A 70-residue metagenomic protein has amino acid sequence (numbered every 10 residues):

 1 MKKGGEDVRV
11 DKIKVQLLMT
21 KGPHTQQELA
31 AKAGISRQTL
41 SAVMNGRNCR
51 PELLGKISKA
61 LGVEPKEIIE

Functional and structural regions predicted by a protein language model:
M1-T25: A short, Lys/Arg-rich alpha-helix, primarily the initiator
M19, M44, L61: DNA major-groove recognition helix of helix-turn-helix
Q26, R37, P51-L54: Helix-turn-helix DNA-binding elements, focusing on the entry/boundary residues of the two helices that contact DNA
L29-A30: Short alpha-helical "recognition helix" segments of helix-turn-helix
I35-C49: Recognition helix of helix-turn-helix/homeodomain-like DNA-binding domains that insert into the DNA major groove
G46-K59: Short, basic-rich loop-to-helix N-cap that marks the start of a DNA-contacting helix
G62-E70: Short C-terminal boundary/hinge segments that cap the last helix of small helical domains
